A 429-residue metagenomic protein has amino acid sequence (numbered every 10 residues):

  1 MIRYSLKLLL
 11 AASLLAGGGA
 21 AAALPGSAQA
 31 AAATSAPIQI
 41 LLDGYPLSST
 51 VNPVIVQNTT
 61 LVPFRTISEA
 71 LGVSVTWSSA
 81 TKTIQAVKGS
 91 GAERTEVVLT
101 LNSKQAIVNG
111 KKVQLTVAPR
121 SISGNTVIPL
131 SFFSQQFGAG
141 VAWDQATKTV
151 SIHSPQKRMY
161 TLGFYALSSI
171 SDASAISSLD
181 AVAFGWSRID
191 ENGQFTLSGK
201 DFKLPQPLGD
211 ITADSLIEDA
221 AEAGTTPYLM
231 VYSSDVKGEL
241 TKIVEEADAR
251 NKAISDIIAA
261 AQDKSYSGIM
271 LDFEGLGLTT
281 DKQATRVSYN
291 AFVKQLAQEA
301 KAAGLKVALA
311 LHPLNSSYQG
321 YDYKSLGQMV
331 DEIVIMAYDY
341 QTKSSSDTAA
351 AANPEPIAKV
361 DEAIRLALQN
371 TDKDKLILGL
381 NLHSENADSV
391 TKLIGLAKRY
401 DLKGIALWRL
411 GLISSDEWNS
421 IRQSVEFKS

Functional and structural regions predicted by a protein language model:
I2-S178, L229, A260, K264: Primary recognition of N-terminal secretory signal peptides and signal-anchoring hydrophobic helices
T60-F64, L71, T126-L130, Q136-F137 (+11 more regions): Stable alpha-helical elements in mature extracytoplasmic
S68, S134, A220-G224, A300 (+1 more regions): A generic structural signal for well-ordered alpha-helical segments
K157-L162, D190, Q194-M329, I335 (+1 more regions): Chitinase-like catalytic core of GlcNAc-active glycosidases
D180, S267, D331, K403: Receiver (REC) domain switch/active-site residues of two-component response regulators
A260, I377-S429: Substrate-binding cleft of secreted/luminal carbohydrate-active enzymes
T280-A291, A300-L305, R365, L376-L378 (+1 more regions): Short acidic, glycine/proline-enriched helix-loop-strand junctions
S325-L402: Surface-exposed substrate-engagement region within the catalytic domains of secreted or surface-exposed extracellular
